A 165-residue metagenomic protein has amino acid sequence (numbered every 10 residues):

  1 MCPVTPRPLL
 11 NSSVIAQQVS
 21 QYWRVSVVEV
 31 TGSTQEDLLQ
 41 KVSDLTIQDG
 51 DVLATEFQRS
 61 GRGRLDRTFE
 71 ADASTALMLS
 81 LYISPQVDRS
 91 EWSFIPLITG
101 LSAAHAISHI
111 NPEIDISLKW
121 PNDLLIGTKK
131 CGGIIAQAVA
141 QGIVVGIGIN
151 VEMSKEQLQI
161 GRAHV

Functional and structural regions predicted by a protein language model:
M1-H109: N-terminal lobe of the biotin/lipoate ligase/transferase fold
M1-L10, S20-Q21, D88-I116, I126-H164: Long, positively charged amphipathic alpha-helical accessory segments at protein N-termini or as interdomain linkers
